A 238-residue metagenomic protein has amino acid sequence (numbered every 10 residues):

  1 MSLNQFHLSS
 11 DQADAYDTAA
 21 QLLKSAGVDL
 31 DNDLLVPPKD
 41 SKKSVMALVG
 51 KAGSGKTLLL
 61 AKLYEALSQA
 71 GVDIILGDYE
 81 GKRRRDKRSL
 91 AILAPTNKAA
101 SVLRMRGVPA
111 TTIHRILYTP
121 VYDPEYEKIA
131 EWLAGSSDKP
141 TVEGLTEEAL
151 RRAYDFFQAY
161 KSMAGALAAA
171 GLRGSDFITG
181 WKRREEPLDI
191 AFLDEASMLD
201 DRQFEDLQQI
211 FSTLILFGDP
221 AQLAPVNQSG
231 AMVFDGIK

Functional and structural regions predicted by a protein language model:
M1-K238: Conserved ATP-binding/catalytic motifs of P-loop helicase motor domains
